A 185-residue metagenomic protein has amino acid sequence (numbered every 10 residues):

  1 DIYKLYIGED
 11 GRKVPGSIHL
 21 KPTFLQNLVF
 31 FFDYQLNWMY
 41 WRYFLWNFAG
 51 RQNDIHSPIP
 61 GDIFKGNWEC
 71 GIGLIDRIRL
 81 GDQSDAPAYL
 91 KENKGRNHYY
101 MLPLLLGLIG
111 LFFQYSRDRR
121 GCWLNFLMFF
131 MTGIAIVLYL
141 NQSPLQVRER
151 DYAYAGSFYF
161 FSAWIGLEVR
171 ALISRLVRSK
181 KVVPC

Functional and structural regions predicted by a protein language model:
D1-L111: Lumenal/periplasmic acceptor-binding loop at the mouth of the active site in multi-pass, GT-C-fold membrane enzymes
N93-R96, D118-G121, L138-A155: Membrane-interface catalytic loops of GT-C/OST-like multi-pass glycosylation enzymes that act
Y99, R117-F129, V182-P184: Membrane-interfacial loop-to-transmembrane alpha-helix junctions, especially the N-terminal start
L104-L111, F161-I173: Transmembrane alpha-helical segments
L106, N125-T132, F160: Hydrophobic alpha-helical transmembrane segments of polytopic
Y115, R119, L167-C185: Signature aromatic-anchored transmembrane alpha helix within multi-pass, membrane-resident enzymes that catalyze glycan
F129-L138, C185: Aromatic-anchored segments of alpha-helical transmembrane domains
Q146-R170: Hydrophobic/aromatic-rich transmembrane helices and adjacent perimembrane loops
